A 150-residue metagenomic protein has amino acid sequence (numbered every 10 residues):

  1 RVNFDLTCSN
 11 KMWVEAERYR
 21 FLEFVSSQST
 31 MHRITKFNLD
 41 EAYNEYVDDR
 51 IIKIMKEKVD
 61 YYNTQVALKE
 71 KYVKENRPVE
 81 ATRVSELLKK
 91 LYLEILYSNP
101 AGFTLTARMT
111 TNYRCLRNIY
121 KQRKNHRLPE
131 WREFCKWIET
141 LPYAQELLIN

Functional and structural regions predicted by a protein language model:
R1-N150: Family-specific signature for flavin-dependent thymidylate synthase
